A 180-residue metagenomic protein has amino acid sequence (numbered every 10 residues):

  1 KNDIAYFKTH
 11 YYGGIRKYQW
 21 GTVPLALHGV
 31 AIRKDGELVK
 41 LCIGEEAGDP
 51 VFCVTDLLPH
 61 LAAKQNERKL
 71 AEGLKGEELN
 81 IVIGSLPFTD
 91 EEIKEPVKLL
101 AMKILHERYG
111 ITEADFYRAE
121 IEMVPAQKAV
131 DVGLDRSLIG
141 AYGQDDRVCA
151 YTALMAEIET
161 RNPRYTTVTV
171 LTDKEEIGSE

Functional and structural regions predicted by a protein language model:
K1-E180: N-terminal hydrophobic/helix-forming segments and targeting peptides
